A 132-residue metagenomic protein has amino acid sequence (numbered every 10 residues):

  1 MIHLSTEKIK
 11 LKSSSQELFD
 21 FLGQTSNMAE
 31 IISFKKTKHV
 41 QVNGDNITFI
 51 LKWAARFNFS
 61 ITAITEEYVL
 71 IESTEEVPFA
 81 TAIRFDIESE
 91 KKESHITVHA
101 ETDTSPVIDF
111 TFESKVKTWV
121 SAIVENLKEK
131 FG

Functional and structural regions predicted by a protein language model:
M1-Q41: Hydrophobic ligand-binding cavity/cleft-lining segments
H3-S5, A55, E67, F79-T81 (+1 more regions): Residues at beta-strand starts and edge strands
K8, S15, N46, Y68 (+1 more regions): Structural motif
I9, F57-A63, T81-S89: Hydrophobic/aromatic beta-strand elements that line small-molecule binding cavities or substrate pockets in beta-rich
K10-S14, K52, I64, E88-E90 (+1 more regions): Solvent-exposed residues in well-ordered beta-strands and their adjoining turns, especially edge/terminal strands
A29-E30, K36-P78: Glycine-rich portal/gate segments that line the openings of hydrophobic small-molecule binding cavities
V40, K128-G132: Short, highly charged C-terminal tails/helix-capping segments
E75-E125, E129: Beta-strand/loop substructures that line and gate deep hydrophobic ligand-binding cavities in soluble
